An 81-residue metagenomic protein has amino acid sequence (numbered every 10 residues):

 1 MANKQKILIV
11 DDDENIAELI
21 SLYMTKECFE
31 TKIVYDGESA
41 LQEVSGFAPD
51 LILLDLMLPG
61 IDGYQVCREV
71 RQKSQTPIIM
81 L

Functional and structural regions predicted by a protein language model:
D11, Y35, L58: Conserved acidic carboxylate
A17, P59: The feature encodes the CheY-like receiver
E18-K26: Charged docking surfaces used in two-component/phosphorelay signaling
C28-Y35, E43: Short hydrophobic/Thr-rich beta-strand motif most characteristic of the beta2 strand and flanking loop of CheY-like
D36-S39, D62-Q65, V70: Acidic catalytic/metal-coordinating carboxylates
S45-F47, E69-T76: Conserved phosphotransfer cores of two-component systems
D55: Active-site residues of response regulator receiver
